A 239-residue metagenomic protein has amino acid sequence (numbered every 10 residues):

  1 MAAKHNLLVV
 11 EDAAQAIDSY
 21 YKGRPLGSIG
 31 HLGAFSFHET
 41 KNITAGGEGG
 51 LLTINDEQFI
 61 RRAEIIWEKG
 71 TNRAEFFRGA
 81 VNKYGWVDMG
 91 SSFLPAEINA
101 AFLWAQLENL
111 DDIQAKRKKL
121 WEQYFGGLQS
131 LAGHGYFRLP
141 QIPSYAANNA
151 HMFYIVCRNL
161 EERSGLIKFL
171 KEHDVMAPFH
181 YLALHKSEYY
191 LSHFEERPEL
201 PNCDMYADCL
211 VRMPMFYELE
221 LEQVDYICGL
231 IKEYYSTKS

Functional and structural regions predicted by a protein language model:
M1, L26-I29, L52, E195-P198: Short, hinge-like loop/turn segments at secondary-structure boundaries
M1-G23, N55-D56: Catalytic PLP-binding core of fold-type I/II PLP enzymes
H5, I29, G133-F137: A short helix-to-beta-strand connector/capping loop
N6-L8, P25, L32, M176: Proline-centered loop/turn at the N-terminus of a beta-strand
V9-V10, F37, G50, M213 (+1 more regions): Hydrophobic packing within well-folded, soluble alpha/beta domains
A13, S36-E39, N55, Q106 (+1 more regions): A secondary-structure boundary/capping signal
Y20, E57-S239: PLP-dependent aminotransferase class I/II
S28-N72, E97: Active-site PLP attachment segment
